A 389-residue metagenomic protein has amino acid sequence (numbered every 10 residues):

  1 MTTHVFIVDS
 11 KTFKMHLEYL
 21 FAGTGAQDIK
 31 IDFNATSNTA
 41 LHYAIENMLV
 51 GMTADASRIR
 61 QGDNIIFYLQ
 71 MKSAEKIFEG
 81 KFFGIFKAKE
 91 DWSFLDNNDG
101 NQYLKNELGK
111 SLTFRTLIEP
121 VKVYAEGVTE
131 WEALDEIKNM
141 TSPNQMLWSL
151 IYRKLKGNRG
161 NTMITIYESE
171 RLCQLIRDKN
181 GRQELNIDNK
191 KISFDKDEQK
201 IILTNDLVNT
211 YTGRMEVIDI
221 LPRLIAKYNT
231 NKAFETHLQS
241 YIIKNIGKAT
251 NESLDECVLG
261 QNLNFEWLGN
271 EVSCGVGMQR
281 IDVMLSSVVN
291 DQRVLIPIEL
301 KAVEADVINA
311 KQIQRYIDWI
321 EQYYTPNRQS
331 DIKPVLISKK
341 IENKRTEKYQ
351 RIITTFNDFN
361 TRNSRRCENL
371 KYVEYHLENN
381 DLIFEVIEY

Functional and structural regions predicted by a protein language model:
T2-I29, S57-R60, S149-Y389: Charged, terminal alpha-helix-loop-beta segments that serve as non-catalytic nucleic-acid engagement and/or assembly
A40-D55: Short alpha-helix capping/helix-loop boundary micro-motifs
I45, I118-P120, V283, P334: A structural signal for short, well-ordered beta-strand segments
D55-S73: Short coil-to-beta transition motif at edge beta-strands of beta-rich domains
G62-Y68, F83-I85, W319: Aromatic- and glycine-enriched beta-alpha-beta binding-site module
M71-S73, A88-L95, Y124, V303-D306 (+1 more regions): Short, charged/polar surface micro-motifs in flexible loops or helix N-caps
K76: Covalent nucleotidyltransferase core used to form phosphodiester bonds in nucleic acids
E79-F83, K87-T162, I166: Aromatic- and Lys/Arg-enriched surface recognition patch
